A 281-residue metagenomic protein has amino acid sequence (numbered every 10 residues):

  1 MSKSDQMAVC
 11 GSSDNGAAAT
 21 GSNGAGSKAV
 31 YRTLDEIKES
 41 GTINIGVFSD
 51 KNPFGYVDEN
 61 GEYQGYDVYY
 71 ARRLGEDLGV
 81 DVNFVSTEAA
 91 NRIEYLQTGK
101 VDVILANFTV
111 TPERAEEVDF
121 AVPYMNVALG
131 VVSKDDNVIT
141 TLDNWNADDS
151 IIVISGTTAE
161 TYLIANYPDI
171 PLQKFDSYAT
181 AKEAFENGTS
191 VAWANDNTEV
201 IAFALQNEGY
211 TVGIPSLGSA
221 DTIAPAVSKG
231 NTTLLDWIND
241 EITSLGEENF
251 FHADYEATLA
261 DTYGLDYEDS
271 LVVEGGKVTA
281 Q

Functional and structural regions predicted by a protein language model:
C10-G11, G16-K28, V68-D77, D136 (+3 more regions): Extended ligand-binding regions for polar small-molecule ligands
A18-N107: Extracytoplasmic small-molecule ligand-binding "clamshell" domains of the periplasmic binding protein/Venus flytrap
G26-K28, T158-F175, V212-I214, I242-Q281: Ligand-binding clefts/hinges and TM-proximal coupling segments of bilobed small-molecule sensing domains
G41-V47, L142-G156: Short loop->beta-strand "edge-of-pocket" segments that line small-molecule binding or catalytic clefts across diverse
R72, E76, D81-W145, L217: Acidic, polar ligand-binding/catalytic clefts
N83-E94, V138, S155-T158, Q173-N187: Short helix-initiation/N-cap motifs at beta->coil->alpha
E94, F108-E116, E186-A220: A ligand-binding cleft/hinge motif common to bilobed small-molecule-binding domains
M125-S133, I201-I242, T262-Q281: Periplasmic-binding protein-like
